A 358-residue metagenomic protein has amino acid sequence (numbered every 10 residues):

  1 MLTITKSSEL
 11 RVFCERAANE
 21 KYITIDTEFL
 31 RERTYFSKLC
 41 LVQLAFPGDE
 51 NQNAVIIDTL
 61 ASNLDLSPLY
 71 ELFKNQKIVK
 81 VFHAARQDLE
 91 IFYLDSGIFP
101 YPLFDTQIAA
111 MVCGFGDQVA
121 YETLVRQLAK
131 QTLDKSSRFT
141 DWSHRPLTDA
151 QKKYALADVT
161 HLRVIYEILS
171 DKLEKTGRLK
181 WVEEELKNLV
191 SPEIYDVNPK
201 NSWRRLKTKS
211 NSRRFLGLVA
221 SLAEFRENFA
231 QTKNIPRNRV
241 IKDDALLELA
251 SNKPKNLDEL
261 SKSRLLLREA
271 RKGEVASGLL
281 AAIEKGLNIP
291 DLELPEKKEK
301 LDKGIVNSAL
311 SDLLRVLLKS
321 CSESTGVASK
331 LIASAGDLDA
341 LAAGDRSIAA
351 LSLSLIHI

Functional and structural regions predicted by a protein language model:
M1-I23, T27: N-terminal accessory regions of nucleic-acid-interacting proteins
T3, Q43-P68, L72-R163, L189 (+1 more regions): Active-site-proximal helix-loop-helix substrate-binding element of RNase H-like nuclease domains
R31, C40-Q43: Residues that scaffold, gate, or flank divalent-cation-dependent active/transport sites
D149-A223, F229, I235-L246: Mixed-charge, glycine-rich, non-catalytic linkers/tails in nucleic-acid processing enzymes
K187, R268-K300: Alpha-helical interaction/regulatory segments in DNA maintenance proteins
K207-L246, E299-G344: C-terminal accessory/binding modules appended to enzymatic or scaffolding proteins
N238-L280, A333: Helix-hairpin-helix
I356-I358: Conserved small/polar residues in nucleotide/adenosyl-binding loops
